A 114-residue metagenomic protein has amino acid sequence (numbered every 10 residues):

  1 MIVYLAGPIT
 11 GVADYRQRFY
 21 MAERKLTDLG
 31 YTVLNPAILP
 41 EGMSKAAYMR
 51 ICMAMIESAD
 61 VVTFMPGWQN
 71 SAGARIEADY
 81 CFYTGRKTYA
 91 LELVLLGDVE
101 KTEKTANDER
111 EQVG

Functional and structural regions predicted by a protein language model:
M1-G114: Conserved catalytic or regulatory cores that recognize and/or transform ribose-phosphate-containing ligands
